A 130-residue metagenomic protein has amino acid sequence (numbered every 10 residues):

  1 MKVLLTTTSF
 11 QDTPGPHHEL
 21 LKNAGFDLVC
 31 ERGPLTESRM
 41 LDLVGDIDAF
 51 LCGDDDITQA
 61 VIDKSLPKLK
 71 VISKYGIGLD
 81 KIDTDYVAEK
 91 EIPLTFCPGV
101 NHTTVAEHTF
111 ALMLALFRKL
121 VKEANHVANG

Functional and structural regions predicted by a protein language model:
M1-I47: N-terminal glycine-/charge-rich "phosphate-binding" loop or analogous flexible N-terminal tail
V29-L35, C52-G53, A128-G130: Short gly/ser/thr-rich secondary-structure transition/capping motifs
R32, G53, Y75-G76, E91-T103: Short beta->alpha connector loops at strand-helix junctions that form conserved, small/polar/Pro-enriched
T36-M40, D56-V61, I82: Short acidic active-site motifs
I62-K68: Short, conserved loop/helix-junction motifs that constitute active-site signature segments in enzyme catalytic cores
D80-I92: Rossmann-fold NAD(P)-binding glycine/threonine-rich loop
K90, P98-G130: Phosphate-binding beta-alpha-beta segment of Rossmann-like dinucleotide-binding domains, i.e., the NAD(P)
